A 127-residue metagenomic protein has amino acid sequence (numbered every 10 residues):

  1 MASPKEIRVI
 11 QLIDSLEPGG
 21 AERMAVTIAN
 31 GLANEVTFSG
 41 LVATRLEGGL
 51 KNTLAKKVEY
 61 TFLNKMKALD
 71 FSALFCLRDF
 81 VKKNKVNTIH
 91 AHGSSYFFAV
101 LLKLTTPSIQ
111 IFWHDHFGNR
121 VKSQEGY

Functional and structural regions predicted by a protein language model:
M1-Y127: Membrane-interface segments of envelope glycosyltransferases acting on lipid-linked substrates or membrane lipids
